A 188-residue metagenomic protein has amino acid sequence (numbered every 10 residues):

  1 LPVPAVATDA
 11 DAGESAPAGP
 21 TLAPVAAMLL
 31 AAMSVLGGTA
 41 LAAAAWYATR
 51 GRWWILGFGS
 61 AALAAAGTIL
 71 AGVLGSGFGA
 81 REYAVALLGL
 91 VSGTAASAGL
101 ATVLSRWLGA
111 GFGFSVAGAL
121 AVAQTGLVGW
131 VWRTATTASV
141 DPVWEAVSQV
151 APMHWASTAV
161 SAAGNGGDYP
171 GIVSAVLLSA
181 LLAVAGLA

Functional and structural regions predicted by a protein language model:
L1-A45: Transport-system extracytoplasmic interface segments
S15-M33, W53-A188: Membrane-spanning alpha-helical segments of multipass transporters and channels
A43-W54: Cytosolic juxtamembrane regions of multi-pass inner-membrane proteins
